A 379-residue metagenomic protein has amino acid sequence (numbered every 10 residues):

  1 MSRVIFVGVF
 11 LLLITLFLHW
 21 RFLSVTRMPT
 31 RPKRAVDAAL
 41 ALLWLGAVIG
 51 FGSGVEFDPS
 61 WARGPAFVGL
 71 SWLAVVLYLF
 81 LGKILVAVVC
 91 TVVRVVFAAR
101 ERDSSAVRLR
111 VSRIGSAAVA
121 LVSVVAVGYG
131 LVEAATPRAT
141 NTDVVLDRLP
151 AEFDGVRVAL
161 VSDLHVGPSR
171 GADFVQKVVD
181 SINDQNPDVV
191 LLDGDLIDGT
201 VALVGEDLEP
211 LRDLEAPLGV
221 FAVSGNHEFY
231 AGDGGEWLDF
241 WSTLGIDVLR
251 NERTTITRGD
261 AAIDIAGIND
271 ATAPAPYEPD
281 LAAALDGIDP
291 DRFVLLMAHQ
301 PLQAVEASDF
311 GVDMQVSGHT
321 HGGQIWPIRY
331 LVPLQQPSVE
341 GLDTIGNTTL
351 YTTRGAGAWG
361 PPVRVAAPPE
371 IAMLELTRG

Functional and structural regions predicted by a protein language model:
M1-A135: Non-catalytic terminal accessory segments
T140, V145-G379: Soluble catalytic domains of enzymes that build or remodel membrane lipids, polysaccharides, and related
